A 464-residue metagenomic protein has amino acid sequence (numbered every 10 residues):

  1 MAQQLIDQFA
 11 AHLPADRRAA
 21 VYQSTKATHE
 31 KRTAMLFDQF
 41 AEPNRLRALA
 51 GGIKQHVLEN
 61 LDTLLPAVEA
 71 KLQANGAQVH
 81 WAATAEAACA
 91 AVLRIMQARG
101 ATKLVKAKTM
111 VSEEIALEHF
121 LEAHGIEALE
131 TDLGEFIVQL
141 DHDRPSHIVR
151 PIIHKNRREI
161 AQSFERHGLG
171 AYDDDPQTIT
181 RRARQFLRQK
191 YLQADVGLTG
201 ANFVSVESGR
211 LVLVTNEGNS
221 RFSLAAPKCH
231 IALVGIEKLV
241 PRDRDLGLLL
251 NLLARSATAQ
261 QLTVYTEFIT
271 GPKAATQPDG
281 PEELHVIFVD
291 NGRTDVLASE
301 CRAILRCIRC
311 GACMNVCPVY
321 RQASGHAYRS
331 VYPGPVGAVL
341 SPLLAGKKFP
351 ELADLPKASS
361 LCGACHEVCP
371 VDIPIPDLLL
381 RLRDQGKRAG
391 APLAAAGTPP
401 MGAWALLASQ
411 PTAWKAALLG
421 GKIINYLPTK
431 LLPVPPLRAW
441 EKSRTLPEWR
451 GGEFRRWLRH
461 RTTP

Functional and structural regions predicted by a protein language model:
M1-C301: The feature marks the mature, well-folded catalytic cores of soluble enzymes
M1-H29, Q39-E42, P400-P464: Intrinsic disorder at enzyme termini
A87, T263-T276, R309, A323-S324 (+3 more regions): A glycine-rich phosphate-binding loop feature that marks nucleotide/adenosyl-phosphate handling sites
G134, L262-Y265, A394-P399, L432-L437: Short coil/turn segments at secondary-structure boundaries
K238, L305-R309: Short, contiguous, pocket-lining structural segments that sit at or immediately flank catalytic/ligand-binding sites
T276-I304, N315, V319-T429: Ferredoxin-type iron-sulfur electron-transfer modules in oxidoreductases and energy-metabolism complexes
